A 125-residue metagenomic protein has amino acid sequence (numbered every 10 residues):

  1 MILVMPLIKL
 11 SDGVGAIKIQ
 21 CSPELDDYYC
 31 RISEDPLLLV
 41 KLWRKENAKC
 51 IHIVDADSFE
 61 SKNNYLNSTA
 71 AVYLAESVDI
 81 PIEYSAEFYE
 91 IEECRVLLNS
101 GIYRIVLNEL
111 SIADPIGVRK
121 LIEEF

Functional and structural regions predicted by a protein language model:
M1-I80, I91: Conserved N-terminal beta1-alpha1 strand-loop-helix module at the mouth
L7-D27, R95-F125: Conserved anion-binding
A56, F88, L110: Residue-level "edge-of-site" marker
S77-I105: Catalytic cores of alpha/beta
